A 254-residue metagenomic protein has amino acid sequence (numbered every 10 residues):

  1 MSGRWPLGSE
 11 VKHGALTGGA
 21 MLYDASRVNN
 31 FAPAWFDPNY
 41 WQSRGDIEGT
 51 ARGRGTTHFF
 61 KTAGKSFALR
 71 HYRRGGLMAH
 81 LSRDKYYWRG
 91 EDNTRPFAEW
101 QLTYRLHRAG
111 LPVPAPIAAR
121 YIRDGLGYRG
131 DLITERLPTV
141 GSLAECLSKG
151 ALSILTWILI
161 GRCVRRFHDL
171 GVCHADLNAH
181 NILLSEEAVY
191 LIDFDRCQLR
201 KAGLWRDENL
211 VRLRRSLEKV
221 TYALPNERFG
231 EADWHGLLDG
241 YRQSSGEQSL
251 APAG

Functional and structural regions predicted by a protein language model:
M1-E48: Juxta-kinase regulatory segment immediately upstream of eukaryotic protein kinase catalytic domains
P33-G141, R165, D169: Conserved ATP-binding subdomain of kinase catalytic cores across diverse folds
H71, R136, L177, F194-R196: Generic detector of well-ordered alpha-helical packing
S142-G150: AlphaC helix of the protein kinase catalytic domain
L155-C163: Conserved alphaE helix
G171, D176, N181, D193: Conserved catalytic-loop position in the HRD/HxD motif
L184-E187: Activation-loop N-terminal segment of eukaryotic-like protein kinases
Y190-G254: C-lobe/activation-segment region of protein kinase-like
